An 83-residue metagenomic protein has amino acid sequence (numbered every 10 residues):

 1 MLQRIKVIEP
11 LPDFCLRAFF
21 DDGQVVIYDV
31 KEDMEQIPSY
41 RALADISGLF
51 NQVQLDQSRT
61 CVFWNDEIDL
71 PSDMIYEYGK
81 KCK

Functional and structural regions predicted by a protein language model:
M1-K83: Motif-centric detector for short Cys/His coordination patterns
